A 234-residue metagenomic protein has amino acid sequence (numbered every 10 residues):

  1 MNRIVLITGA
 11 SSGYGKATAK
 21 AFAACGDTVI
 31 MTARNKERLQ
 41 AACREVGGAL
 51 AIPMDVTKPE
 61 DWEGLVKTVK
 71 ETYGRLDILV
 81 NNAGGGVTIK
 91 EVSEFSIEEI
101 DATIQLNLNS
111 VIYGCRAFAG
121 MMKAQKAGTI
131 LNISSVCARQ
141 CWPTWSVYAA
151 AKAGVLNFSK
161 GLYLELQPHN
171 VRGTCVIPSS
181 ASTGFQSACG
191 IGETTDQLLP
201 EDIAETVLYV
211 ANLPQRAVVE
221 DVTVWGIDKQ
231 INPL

Functional and structural regions predicted by a protein language model:
S11-G13: Conserved glycine-rich cofactor-binding loop
C25-A41: Conserved glycine-rich Rossmann-like NAD(P)H-binding loop of the short-chain dehydrogenase/reductase
M54-G64, I97: The beta1-alpha1 cofactor-binding region of Rossmann-like NAD(H)/NADP(H)-dependent oxidoreductases
K90-V92, E99-I104: Substrate-binding pocket helix/loop in short-chain dehydrogenase/reductase
C115, A151: Active-site helix of classical SDR
S135: Residue(s) in the substrate-gating loop at a strand-loop-helix junction that position the organic substrate next
P168, C175-V176, T183, G192-N232: C-terminal helical subdomain
